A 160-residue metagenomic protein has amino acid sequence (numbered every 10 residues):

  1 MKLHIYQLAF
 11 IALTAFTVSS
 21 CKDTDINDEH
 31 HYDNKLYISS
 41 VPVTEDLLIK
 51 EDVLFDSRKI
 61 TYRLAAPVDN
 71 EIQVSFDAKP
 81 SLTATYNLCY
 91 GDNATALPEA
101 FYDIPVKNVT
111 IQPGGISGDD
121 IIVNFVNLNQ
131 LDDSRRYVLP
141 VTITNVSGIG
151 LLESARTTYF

Functional and structural regions predicted by a protein language model:
M1-A9: Bacterial N-terminal signal peptides that target proteins for export
T17-S20: C-terminal motif of bacterial Sec signal peptides marking the signal peptidase cleavage site
K22-D120, N129-F160: Acidic/polar, low-complexity intrinsically disordered N-terminal segments immediately downstream of a Sec signal
V123: His/Asp/Glu-rich, glycine-adjacent segments that coordinate divalent cations and/or stabilize oxyanion chemistry on
